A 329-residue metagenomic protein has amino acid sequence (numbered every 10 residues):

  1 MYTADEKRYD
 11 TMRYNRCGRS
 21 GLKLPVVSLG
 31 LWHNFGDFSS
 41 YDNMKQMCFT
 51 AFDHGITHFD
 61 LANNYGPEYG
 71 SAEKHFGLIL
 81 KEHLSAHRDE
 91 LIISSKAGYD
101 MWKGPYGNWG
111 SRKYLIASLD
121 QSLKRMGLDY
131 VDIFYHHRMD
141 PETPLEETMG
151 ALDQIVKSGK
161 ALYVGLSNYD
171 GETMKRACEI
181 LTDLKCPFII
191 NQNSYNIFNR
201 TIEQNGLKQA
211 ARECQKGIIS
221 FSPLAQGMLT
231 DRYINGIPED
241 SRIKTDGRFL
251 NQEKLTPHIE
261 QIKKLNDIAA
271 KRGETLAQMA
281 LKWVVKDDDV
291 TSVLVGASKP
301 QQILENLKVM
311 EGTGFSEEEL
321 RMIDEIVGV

Functional and structural regions predicted by a protein language model:
M1-L91, K157: N-terminal binding-site loop/beta-alpha segment at the start of enzyme catalytic domains that lines or forms
Y2-T11, T143-V329: Beta/alpha (TIM)-barrel catalytic core signal, keyed to glycine-rich beta->alpha loops juxtaposed to Asp/Glu that bind
G18-G36, S94-G107, Y130, Y135: N-terminal small/glycine-rich loop or linker at the start of catalytic domains across soluble metabolic enzymes
L22-V27, G55-T57, S85-L91, L128-D132 (+5 more regions): Short, well-ordered coil/turn segments that N-cap beta-strands
L29, L61, S95, I133-H136 (+4 more regions): Conserved beta-strand positions
G36-S40, N64-A72, D140-P144, G171-E172 (+1 more regions): Acidic-and-aromatic substrate-binding clefts and catalytic sites of carbohydrate-active enzymes
F38-A51, G110-M126, M174-C178: Short, acidic/polar
K124-T143: Active-site groove signature of glycoside hydrolases
